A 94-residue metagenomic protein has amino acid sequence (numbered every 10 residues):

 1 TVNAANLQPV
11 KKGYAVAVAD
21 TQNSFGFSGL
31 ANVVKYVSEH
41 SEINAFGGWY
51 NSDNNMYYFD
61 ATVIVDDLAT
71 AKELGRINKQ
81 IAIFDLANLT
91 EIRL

Functional and structural regions predicted by a protein language model:
T1-L94: Conserved, structured core segments of small domains
